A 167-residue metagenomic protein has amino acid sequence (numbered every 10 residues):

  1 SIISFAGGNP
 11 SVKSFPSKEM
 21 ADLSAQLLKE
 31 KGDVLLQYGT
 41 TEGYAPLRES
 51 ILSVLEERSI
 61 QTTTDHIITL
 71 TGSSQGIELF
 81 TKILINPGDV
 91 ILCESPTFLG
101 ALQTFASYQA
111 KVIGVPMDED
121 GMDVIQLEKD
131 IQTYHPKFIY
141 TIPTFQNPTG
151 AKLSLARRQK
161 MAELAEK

Functional and structural regions predicted by a protein language model:
S1-E42: N-terminal "arm"/small-domain region of PLP-dependent enzymes with the aminotransferase-like
L27, K31-E166: Conserved core of the PLP fold type I
